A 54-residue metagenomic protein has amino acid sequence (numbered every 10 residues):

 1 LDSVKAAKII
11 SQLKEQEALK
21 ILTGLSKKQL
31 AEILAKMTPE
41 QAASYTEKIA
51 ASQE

Functional and structural regions predicted by a protein language model:
L1-E54: Hydrophobic packing positions in regular secondary-structure scaffolds
